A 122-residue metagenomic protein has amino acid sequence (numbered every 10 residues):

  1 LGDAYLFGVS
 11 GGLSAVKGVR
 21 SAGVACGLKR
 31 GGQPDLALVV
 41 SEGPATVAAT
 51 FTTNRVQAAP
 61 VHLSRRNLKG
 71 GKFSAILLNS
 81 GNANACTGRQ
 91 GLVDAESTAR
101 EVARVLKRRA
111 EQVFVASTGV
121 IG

Functional and structural regions predicted by a protein language model:
L1-T52: N-terminal amphipathic/basic leader segments beginning at the initiator methionine
G18, D35, G88-G91, G119-G122: Glycine-centered flexibility motif
G32-L36, V56-A58, G70-A75, R108-Q112: Short coil/turn connectors at secondary-structure junctions
V39-K72: Active-site-flanking structural segment that lines cofactor/substrate pockets
F51, N84-E96: Active-site pocket-shaping loop/turn-to-helix segments
V56-N67, L92-L106: Short, well-ordered amphipathic alpha-helical segments that serve as non-catalytic structural scaffolds within diverse
A75-G88, F114-I121: Short glycine-rich or small-residue beta-strand-to-loop segments that form or flank ligand, phosphate, metal/Fe-S
E96-S97, E101-G122: Glycine-rich, mobile lid/loop segments that gate access to catalytic sites or pores
